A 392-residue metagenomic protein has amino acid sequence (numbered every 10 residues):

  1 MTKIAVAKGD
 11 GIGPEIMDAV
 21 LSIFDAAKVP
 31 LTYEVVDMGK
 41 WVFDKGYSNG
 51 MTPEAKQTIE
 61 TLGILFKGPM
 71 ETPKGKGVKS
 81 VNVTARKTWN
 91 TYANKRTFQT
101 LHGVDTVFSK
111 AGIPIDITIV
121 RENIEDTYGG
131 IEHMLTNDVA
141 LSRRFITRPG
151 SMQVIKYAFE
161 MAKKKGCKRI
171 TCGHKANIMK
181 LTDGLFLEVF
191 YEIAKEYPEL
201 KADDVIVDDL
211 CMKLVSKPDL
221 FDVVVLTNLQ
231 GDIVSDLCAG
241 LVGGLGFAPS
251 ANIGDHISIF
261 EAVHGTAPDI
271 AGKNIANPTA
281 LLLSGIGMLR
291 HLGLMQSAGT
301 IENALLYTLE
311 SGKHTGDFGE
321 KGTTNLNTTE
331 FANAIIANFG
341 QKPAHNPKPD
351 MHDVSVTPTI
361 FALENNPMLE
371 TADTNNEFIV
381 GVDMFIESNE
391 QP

Functional and structural regions predicted by a protein language model:
I4-K28, T136-D208: Glycine-rich phosphate/diphosphate-binding loop of Rossmann-like nucleotide-binding domains
D10-G13, G63, V120, A158 (+4 more regions): Buried hydrophobic positions in well-ordered alpha/beta secondary-structure cores of metabolic enzymes
V20, F190, L281-L289, L305 (+1 more regions): Buried hydrophobic packing segments
P30-P53, M212-L214: N-terminal beta-loop-helix "entrance" segment that forms/cooperates in small-molecule cofactor or anionic ligand
T32-V35, K165-H174, Y197-V205, G293-A304 (+2 more regions): Flexible, glycine/charged-enriched surface loops at secondary-structure junctions
F43-L141, L229: N-terminal glycine-rich phosphate/adenylate-binding segment common to multiple enzyme folds
D44, K95, H102-G103, V215-T300 (+1 more regions): Glycine-rich phosphate/nucleotide-binding loop
A344-P392: C-terminal non-catalytic interaction/assembly regions of soluble proteins
